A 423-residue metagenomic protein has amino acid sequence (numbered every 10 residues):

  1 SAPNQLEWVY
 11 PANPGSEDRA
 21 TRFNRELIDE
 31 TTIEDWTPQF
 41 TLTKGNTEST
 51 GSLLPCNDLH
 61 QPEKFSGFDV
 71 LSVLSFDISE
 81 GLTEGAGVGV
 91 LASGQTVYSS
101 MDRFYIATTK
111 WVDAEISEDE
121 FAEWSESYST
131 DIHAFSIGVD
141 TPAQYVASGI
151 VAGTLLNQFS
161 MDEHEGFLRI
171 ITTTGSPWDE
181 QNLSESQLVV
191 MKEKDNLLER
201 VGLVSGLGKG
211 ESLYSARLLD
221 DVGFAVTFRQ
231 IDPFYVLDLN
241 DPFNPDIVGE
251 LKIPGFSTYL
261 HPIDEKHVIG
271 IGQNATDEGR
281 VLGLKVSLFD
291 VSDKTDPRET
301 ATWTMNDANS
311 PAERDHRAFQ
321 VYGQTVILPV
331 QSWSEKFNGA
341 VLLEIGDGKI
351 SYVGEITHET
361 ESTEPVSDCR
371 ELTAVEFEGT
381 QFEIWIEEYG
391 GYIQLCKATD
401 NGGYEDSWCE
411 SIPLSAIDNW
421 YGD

Functional and structural regions predicted by a protein language model:
S1-D423: Beta-sheet-rich non-transmembrane sensory/scaffold domains
